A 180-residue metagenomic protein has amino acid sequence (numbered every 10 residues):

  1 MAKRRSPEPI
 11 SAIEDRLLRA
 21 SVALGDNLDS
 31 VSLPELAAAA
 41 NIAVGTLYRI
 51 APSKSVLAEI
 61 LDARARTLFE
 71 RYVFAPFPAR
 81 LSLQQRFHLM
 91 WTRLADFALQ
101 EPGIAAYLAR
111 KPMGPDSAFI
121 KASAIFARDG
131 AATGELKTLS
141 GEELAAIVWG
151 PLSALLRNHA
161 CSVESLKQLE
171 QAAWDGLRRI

Functional and structural regions predicted by a protein language model:
M1-A2, D96, A124-A132, K137 (+1 more regions): C-terminal peripheral helix-coil segments that are non-catalytic and often amphipathic
M1-A39, V56-E59: Basic, helix-initiating cap at the start of DNA-binding domains
L17-G25, A65, F69, L94: Short hydrophobic clusters on alpha-helical segments that form packing/core surfaces in small helical domains
A40-A51: Short hydrophobic/aromatic patch on the recognition helix
S53-E59, L68-F69: Short amphipathic alpha-helical segment with a characteristic S/N-K-E followed by hydrophobic residues
I60, F74-Q100: Hydrophobic alpha-helical connector segments
E70, A109-A146: Amphipathic alpha-helical packing segments from all-alpha helical-bundle domains
T92-G114: Amphipathic alpha-helical segments used for helix-helix packing
